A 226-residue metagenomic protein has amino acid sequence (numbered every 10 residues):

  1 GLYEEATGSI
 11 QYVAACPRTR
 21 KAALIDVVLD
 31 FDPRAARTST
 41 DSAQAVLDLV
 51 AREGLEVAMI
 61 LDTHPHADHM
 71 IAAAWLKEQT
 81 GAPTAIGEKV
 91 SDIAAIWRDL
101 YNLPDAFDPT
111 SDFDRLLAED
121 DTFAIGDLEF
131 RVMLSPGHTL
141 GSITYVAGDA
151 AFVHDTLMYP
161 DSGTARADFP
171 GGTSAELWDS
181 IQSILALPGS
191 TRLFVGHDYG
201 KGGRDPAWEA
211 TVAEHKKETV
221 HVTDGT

Functional and structural regions predicted by a protein language model:
G1, A58-D62, V132-L134: Short catalytic-loop micro-motif centered on adjacent basic/acidic residues
G1-E56, T144-H154, P160: Conserved beta-strand hairpin/beta-sheet module of binuclear metal-dependent hydrolase folds, prominently
L2, A14, D120-I125, H197: Short acidic-hydrophobic surface loop/beta-edge motif
E4, K89, D198: Residues that form or immediately flank small-molecule/cofactor binding pockets and catalytic motifs
E4-G8, H66-A67, P136-H138: Short beta->alpha connector loops
S9, I71, G203: Residues that form or flank phosphate/diphosphate-binding pockets in enzymes that use nucleotide phosphates
R20, V27-P33, L100-L103, F107 (+4 more regions): Metallo-beta-lactamase
L29-L128, K217: Active-site HxH/HxHxD metal-binding segment of metal-dependent hydrolases
